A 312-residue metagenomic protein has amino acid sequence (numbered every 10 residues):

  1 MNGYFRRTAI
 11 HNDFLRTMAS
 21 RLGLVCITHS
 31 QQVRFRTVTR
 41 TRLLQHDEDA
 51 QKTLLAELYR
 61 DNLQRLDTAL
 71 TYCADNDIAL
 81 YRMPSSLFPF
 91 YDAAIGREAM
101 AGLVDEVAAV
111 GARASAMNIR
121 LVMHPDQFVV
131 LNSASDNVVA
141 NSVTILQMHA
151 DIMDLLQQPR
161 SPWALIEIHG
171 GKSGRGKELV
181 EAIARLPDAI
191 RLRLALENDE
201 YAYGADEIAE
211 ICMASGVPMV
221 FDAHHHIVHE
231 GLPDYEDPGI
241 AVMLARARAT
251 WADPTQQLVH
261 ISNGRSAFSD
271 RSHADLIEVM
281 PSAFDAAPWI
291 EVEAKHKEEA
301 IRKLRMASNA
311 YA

Functional and structural regions predicted by a protein language model:
F5-R7, H11-R120, V129-N132, N137-S142 (+7 more regions): Alpha/beta catalytic barrel-like cores
Q127, E200, H225: Short, glycine/acidic-enriched loop or turn micro-motifs at the edges of active sites
V139-L156, R160-P187: Extended substrate/RNA-proximal surfaces in nucleic-acid metabolism proteins
E167-K172, R193-E200, E293: Catalytic beta/alpha-barrel core
K177, Y203-D206: Active-site-adjacent beta->alpha loops and helix N-cap segments on the catalytic face of soluble alpha/beta enzymes
L179-R193, P218, A223-H225: Catalytic pocket-lining loop regions of alpha/beta-barrel enzymes, especially the amidohydrolase/enolase/GH5 lineages
Y203-G204, H224-E230: Short acidic, Gly/Ser-rich segments with clustered Asp/Glu that frequently serve as metal-coordination loops in enzyme
